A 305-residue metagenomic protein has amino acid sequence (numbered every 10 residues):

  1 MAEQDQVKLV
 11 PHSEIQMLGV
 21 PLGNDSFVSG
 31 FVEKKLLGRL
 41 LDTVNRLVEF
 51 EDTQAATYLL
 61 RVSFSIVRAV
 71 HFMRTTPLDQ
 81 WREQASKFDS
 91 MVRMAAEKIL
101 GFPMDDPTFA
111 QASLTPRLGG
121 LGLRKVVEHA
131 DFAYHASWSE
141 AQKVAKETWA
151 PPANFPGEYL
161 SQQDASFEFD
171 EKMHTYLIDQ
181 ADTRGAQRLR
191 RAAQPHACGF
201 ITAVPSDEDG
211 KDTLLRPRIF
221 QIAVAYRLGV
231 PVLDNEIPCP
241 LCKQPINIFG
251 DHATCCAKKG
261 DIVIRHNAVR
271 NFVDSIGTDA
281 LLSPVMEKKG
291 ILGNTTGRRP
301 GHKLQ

Functional and structural regions predicted by a protein language model:
M1-Q305: Nucleic-acid-interacting cores, centered on viral/eukaryotic replication and modification enzymes
